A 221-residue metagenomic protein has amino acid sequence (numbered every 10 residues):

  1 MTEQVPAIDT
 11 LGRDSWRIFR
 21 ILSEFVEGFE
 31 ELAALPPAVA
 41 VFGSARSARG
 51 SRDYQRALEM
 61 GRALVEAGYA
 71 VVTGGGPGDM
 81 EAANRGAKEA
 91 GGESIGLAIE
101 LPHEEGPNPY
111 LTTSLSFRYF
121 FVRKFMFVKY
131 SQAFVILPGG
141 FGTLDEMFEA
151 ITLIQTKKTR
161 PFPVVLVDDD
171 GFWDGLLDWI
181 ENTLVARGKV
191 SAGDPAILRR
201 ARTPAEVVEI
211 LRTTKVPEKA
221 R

Functional and structural regions predicted by a protein language model:
Q4-L97: Glycine-rich beta-alpha loop segments
A7, V26, L32-L35, Y54 (+3 more regions): PLP-dependent amino-acid enzyme catalytic core
L32-A34, A63-V65, K88, E105-P109 (+3 more regions): Solvent-exposed alpha-helices and their adjacent loops that cap or buttress functional pockets in soluble metabolic
F42-G43, G74, L97-E100, L137-P138 (+1 more regions): Short beta-strand segments
Q55, G78-I136: Acidic/glycine-enriched connector segments
L101-G106, T143, G171-D174: Short gly/pro/ser/thr-enriched loop/turn and capping motifs at secondary-structure boundaries
R118-G171, T213-R221: Active-site/ligand-binding-proximal alpha/beta "capping" segment
V167-D169, D174-R221: C-terminal functional extensions of proteins
